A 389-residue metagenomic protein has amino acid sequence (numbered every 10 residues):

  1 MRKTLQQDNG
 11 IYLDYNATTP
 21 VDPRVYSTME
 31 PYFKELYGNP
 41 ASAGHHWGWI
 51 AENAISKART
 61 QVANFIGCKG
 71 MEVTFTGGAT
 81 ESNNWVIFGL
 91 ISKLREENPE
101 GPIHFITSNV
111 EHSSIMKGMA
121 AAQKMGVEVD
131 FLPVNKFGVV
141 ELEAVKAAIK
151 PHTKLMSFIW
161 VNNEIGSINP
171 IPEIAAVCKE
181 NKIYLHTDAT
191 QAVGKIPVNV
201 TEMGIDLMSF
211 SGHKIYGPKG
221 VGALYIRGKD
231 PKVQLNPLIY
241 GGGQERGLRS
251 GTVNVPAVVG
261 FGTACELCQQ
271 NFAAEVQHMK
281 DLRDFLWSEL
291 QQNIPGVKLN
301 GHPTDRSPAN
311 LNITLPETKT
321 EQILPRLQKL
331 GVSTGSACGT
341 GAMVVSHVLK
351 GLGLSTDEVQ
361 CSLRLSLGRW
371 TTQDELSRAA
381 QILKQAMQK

Functional and structural regions predicted by a protein language model:
M1-K389: Pyridoxal 5′-phosphate
